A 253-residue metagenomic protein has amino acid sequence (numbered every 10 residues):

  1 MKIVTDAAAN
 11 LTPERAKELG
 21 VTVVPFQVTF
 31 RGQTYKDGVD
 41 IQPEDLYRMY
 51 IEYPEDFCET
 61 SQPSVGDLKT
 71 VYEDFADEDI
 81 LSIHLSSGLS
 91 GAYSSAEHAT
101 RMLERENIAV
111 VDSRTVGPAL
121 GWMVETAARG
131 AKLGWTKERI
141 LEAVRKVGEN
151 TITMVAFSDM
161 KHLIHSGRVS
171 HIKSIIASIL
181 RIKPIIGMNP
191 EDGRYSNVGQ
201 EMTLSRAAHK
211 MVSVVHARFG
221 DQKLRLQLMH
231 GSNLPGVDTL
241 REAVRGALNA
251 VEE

Functional and structural regions predicted by a protein language model:
K2-Q62: N-terminal glycine-rich anion-binding loop in soluble enzyme alpha/beta folds
I3, E59, S82, V110 (+1 more regions): Short catalytic-loop micro-motif centered on adjacent basic/acidic residues
A8-T22, Q27, E78, G88 (+3 more regions): Mixed-charge interfacial surface used for oligomerization/domain docking and macromolecular partner engagement
G38, T60-D67, G91, R206-K210: Short secondary-structure boundary/capping elements
P43-L46, L68, P118: A general marker of short, structured functional hotspots
L46-P63, P190-R206: Acidic/glycine-enriched edge-of-secondary-structure segments
E52-E55, E59-S87, S94-S95, L141 (+1 more regions): Glycine-rich phosphate- or other oxyanion-binding loops that anchor nucleotides, phosphorylated ligands
